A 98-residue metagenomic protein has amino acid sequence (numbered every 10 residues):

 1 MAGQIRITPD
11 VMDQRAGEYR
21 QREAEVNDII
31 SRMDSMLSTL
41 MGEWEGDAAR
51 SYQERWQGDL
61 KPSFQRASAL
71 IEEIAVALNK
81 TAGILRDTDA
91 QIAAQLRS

Functional and structural regions predicted by a protein language model:
M1-S98: N-terminal secretion-targeting helices of virulence/extracellular proteins, encompassing both classical Sec signal
